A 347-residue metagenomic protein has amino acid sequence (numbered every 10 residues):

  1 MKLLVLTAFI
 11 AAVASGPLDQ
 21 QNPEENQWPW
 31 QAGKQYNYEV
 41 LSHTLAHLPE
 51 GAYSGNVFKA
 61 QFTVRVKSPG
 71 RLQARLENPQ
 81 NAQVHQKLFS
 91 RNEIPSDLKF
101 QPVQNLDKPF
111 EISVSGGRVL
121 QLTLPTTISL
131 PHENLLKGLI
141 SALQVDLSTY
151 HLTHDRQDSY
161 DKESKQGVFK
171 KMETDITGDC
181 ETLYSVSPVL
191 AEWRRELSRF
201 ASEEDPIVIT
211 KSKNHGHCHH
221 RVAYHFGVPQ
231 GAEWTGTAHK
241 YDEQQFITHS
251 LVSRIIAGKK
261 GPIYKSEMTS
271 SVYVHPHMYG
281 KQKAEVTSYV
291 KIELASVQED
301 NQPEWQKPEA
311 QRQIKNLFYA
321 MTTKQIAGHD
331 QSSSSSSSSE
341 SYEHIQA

Functional and structural regions predicted by a protein language model:
K2-L4, A12-A347: Signature of exported/secreted
